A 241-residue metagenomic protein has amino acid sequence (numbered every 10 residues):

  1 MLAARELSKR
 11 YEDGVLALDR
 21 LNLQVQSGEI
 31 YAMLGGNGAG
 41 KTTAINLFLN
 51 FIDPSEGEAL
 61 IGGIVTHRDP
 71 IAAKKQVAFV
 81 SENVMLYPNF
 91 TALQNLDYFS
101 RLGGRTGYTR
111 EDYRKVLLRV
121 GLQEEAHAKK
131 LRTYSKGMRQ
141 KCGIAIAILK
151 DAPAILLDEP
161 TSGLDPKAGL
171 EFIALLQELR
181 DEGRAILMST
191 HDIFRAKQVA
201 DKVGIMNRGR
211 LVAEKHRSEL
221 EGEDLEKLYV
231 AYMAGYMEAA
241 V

Functional and structural regions predicted by a protein language model:
M1-A4, S8-R20, P70: A short, flexible loop at the N-terminus of ABC-type nucleotide-binding domains that lies
G57-R68, A72-A73: Conserved ABC transporter NBD signature motif
D97, R101, Y108-A126: Conserved ABC ATPase "signature" region
K130-Y134: Conserved ABC ATPase signature
I144: Hydrophobic anchor residue at the start of the ABC signature
I155-D158: Catalytic Walker B motif of ABC-type/P-loop ATPase nucleotide-binding domains
